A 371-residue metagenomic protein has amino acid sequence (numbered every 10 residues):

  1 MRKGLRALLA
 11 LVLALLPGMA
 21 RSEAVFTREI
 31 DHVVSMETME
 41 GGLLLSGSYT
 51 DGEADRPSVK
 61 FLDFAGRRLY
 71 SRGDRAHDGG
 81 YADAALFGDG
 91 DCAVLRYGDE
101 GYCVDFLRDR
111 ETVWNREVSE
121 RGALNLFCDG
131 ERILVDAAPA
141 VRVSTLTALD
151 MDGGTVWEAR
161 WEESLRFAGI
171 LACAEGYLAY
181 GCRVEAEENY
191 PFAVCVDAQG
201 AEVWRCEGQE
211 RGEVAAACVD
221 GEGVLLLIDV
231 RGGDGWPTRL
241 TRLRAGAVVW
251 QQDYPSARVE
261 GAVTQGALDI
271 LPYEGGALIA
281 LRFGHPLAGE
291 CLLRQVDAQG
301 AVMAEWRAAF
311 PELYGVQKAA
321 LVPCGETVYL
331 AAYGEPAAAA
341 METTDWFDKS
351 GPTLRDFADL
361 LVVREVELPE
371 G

Functional and structural regions predicted by a protein language model:
M1-A24: Gram-positive cell-envelope targeting signals
A20-T50, G66: An edge-strand/N-cap motif at the start of beta-rich repeat modules
A24-H32, S71-G79, N115-E120, V156-L165 (+4 more regions): Short loop/turn motifs that cap or connect beta-strands within the blades of beta-propeller-type repeat domains
I30-E40, D78-G88, E120-G130, E163-C173 (+3 more regions): Repeated scaffold domains used in trafficking and secretory/extracellular systems, primarily beta-propellers
L45, V59, L146, A179 (+8 more regions): Hydrophobic strand positions within the blades of repeat-based beta-sheet folds
L45-Y49, V94-Y97, V135-A138, Y180-R183 (+3 more regions): Recurrent small/Gly-Pro-centered beta-turn motifs in extracellular repeat architectures
E53-V59, E100-D105, V141-L146, E187-F192 (+3 more regions): Structural motif
D63-A65, L107-E111, L149-G154, D197-G200 (+3 more regions): Short loop/turn segments that connect beta-strands within beta-propeller blades
